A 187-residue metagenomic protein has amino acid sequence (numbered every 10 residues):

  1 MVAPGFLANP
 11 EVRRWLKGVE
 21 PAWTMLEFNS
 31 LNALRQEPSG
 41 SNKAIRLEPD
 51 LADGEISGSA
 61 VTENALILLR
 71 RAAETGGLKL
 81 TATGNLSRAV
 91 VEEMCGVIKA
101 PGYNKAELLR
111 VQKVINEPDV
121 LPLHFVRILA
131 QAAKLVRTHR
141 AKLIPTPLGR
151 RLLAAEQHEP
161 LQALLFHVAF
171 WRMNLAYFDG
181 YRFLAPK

Functional and structural regions predicted by a protein language model:
V2-F125, L148-R151: Short, amphipathic alpha-helical interface elements at domain boundaries that mediate macromolecular binding
H124-V126, A133, R137-L184: Accessory beta->alpha helical hairpin/"wing" motif in late/C-terminal subdomains of nucleic-acid enzymes
